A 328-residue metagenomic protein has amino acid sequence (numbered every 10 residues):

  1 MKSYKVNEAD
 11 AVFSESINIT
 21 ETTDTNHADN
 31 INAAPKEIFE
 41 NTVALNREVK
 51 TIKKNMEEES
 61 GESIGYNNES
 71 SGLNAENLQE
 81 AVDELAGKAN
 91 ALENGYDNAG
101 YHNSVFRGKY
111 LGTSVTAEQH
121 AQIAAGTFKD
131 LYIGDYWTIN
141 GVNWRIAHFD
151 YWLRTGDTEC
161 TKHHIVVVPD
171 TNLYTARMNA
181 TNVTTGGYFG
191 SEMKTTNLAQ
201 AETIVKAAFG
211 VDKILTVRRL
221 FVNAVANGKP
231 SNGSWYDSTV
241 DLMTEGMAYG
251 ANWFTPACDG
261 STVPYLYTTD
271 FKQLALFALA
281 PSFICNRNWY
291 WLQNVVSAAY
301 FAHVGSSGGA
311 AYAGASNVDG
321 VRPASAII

Functional and structural regions predicted by a protein language model:
M1, E40, I52-K54, G87 (+2 more regions): Generic cytosolic/nucleocytoplasmic N-terminal low-complexity/intrinsically disordered segments
M1-T51, S60-Q79: Extracellular "spike/adhesin" assembly and maturation modules and analogous cytosolic coiled-coil scaffolds
A44-G65, E80-S114: Glycine-rich, low-complexity segments
E58-G61, E69, Y236, D259: Intrinsically disordered, low-complexity segments
N94-I328: Collagenous Gly-X-Y triple-helix signature in extracellular proteins
